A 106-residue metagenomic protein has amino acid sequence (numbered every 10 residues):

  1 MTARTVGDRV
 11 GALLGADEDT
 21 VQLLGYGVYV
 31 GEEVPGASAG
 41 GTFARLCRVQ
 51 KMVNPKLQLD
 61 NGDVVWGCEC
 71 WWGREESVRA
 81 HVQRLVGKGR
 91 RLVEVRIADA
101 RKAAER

Functional and structural regions predicted by a protein language model:
M1, E18, R45-C47: Beta-strand elements of modular eukaryotic interaction domains
R4-V6: Short, well-ordered loop/turn sites that connect or cap secondary structure elements
D19-A39: Short beta-strand-centered aromatic/proline hotspots
S38-V49: Non-transmembrane, membrane-adjacent beta-strand/coil modules in membrane-associated proteins and peripheral
C47-R106: Intrinsically disordered, low-complexity, charged/polar segments
